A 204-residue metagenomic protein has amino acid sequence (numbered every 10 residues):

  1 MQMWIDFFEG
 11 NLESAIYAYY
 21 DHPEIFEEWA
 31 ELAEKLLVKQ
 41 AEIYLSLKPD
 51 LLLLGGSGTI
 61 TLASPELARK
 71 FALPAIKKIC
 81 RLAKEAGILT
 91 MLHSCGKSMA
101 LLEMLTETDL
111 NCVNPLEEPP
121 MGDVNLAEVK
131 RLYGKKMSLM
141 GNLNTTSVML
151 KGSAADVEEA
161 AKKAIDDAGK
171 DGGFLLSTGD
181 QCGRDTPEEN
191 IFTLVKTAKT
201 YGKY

Functional and structural regions predicted by a protein language model:
M1-Y204: Active-site loop segments of alpha/beta catalytic cores
